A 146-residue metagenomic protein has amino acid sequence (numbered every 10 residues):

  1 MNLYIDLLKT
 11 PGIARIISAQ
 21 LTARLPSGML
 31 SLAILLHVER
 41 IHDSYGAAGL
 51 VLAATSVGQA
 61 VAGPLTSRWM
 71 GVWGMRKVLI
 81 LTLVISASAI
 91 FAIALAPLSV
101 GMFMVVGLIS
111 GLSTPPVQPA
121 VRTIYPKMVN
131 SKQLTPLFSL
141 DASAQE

Functional and structural regions predicted by a protein language model:
N2-A60: Helix-loop boundary and gating motifs at the non-cytosolic
K9, R40-I41, G71-V72, L95 (+1 more regions): Membrane-helix boundary and inter-helical linker elements of multi-pass secondary transporters
R15, A19, A23-S27, T55 (+2 more regions): Substrate-agnostic recognition of the 12-TM MFS/MFS-like secondary transporter fold
E39, A92-A94, S110: MFS-fold secondary transporters
V61-M75: Helix-to-loop junctions at the C-terminal end of transmembrane segments in multipass secondary transporters
M75-L81: Juxtamembrane helix-start motifs in multi-pass secondary transporters
V84-L98: C-terminal ends and interior cores of transmembrane alpha-helices in multi-pass membrane transporters/permeases
